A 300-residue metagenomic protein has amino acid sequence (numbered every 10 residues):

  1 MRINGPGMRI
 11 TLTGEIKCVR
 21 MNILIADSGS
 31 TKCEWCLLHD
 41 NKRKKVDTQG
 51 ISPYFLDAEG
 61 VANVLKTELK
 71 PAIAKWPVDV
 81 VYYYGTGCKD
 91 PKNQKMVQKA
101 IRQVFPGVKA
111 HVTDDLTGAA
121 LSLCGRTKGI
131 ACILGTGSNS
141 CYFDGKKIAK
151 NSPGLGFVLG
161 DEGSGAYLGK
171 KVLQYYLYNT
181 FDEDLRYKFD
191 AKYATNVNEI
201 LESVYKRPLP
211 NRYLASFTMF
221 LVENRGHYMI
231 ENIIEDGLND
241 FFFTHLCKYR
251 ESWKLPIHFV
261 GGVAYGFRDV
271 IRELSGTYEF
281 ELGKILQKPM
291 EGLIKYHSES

Functional and structural regions predicted by a protein language model:
R9-V81, A100, L123-I130, K171-S300: ATP-binding/phosphotransfer module of carbohydrate and carboxylate kinases, centering on a glycine-rich
Q49-G50, G87, P153-G156, R225: Short, histidine-centered active-site or binding-site loop motifs used for metal coordination, general acid-base
Y82-D90: Polybasic, low-complexity association/targeting segments
T86, D115, G262: Cofactor-binding loop segments of dinucleotide-utilizing enzymes, especially the Rossmann-like FAD- and NAD(P)+-binding
K89-D184: Phosphate-binding/catalytic loop of phosphoryl-transfer enzymes
